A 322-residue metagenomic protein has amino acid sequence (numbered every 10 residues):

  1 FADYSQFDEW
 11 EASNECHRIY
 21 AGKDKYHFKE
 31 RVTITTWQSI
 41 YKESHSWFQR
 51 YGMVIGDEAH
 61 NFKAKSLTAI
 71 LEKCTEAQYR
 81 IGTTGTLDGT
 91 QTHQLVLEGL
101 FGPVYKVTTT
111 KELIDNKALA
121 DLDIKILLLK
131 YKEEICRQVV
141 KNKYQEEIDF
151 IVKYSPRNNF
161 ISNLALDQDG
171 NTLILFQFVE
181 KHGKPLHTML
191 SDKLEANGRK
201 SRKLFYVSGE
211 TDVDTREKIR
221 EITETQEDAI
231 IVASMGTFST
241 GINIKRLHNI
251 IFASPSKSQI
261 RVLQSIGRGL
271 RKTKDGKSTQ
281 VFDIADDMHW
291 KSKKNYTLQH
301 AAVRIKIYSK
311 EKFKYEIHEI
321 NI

Functional and structural regions predicted by a protein language model:
F1-Y20, K193-N197: Conserved helix-turn-beta segment of the N-terminal RecA-like "Helicase ATP-binding" lobe in SF1/SF2 helicases
E15-K29, L173, K184-P185, S201-S239: Conserved helicase ATPase core of P-loop NTP-dependent helicases/translocases
A21-M53, A64-A69, T237: Conserved helix/coil segment N-terminal to the catalytic DExD/H
T33-T36, Q78-G85, I230-S234: Structural recognition of the conserved hydrophobic beta-strand(s) that form the central parallel beta-sheet of P-loop
Y41, T86, S208-E311: Conserved RecA-like P-loop NTPase helicase motor core
S46-Y51, L71-A77, K245, K272-G276: Short, conserved loop/helix-junction motifs that constitute active-site signature segments in enzyme catalytic cores
G52-M53, H60-K125, Y308: Post-DEXD/H (motif II) to motif III coupling segment of the RecA-like Helicase ATP-binding lobe
V139-Q177, K181-K193: Conserved interdomain hinge at the start of the Helicase C-terminal
